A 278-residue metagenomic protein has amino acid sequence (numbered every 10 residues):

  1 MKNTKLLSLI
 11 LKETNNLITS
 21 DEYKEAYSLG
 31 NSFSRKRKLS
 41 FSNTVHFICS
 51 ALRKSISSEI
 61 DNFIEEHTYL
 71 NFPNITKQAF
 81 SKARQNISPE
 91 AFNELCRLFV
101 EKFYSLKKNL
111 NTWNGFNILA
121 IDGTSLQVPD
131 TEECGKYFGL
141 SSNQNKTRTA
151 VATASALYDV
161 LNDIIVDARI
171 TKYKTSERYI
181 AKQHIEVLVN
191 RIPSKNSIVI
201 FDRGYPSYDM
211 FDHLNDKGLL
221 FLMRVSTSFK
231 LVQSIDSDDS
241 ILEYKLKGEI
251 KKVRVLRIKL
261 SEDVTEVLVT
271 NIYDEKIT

Functional and structural regions predicted by a protein language model:
M1-I60, N71, A79-I87, A91-L98 (+4 more regions): Single, function-defining residue in the core of a domain
N62-E66: Short alpha-helical "recognition helix" segments of helix-turn-helix
